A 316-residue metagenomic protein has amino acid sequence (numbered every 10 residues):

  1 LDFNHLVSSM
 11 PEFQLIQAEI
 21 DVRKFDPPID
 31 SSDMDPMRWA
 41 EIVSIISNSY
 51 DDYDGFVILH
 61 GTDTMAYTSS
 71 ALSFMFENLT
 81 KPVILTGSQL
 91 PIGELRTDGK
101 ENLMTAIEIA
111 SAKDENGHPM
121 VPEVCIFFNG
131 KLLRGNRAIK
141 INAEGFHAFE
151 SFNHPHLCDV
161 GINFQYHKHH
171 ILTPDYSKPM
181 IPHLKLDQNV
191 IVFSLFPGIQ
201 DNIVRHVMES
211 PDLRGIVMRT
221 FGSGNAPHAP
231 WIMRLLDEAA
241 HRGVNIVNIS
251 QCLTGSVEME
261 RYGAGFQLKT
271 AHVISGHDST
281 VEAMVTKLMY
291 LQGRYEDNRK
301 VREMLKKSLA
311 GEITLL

Functional and structural regions predicted by a protein language model:
L1-N48: ATP/NTP phosphate-donor binding region
D2-Q14, K131-S223, H228-A229, S308-L316: Accessory alpha-helical/coil subdomains and C-terminal extensions that flank or cap enzyme catalytic cores
D54-G55, G215: Structural motif
I58-H60, I84-G87, P122-N129, S194 (+2 more regions): Short beta-strand segments
I58-K81, H228-L235: Short Gly/Thr/Asp-enriched flexible loops that form oxyanion-binding sites at enzyme active sites
H60-A66, K131-L133, G222-N225, T254: Gly/Ser/Thr-rich loops at beta-strand to alpha-helix junctions that form or flank small-molecule/cofactor-binding
L85-G161: Internal gly/pro-rich beta-alpha loop/helix module that stabilizes soluble enzyme cofactors or their anionic handles
T220-L316: C-terminal non-catalytic interaction/assembly regions of soluble proteins
